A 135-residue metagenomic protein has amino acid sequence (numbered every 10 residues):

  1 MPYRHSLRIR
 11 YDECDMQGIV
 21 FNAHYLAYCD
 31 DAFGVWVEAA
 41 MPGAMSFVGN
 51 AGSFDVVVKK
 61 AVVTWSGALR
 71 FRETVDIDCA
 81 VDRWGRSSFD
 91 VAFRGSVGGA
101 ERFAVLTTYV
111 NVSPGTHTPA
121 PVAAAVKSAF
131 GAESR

Functional and structural regions predicted by a protein language model:
M1-D76, D82-R135: Terminal targeting signals and extreme-terminal segments of soluble enzymes
